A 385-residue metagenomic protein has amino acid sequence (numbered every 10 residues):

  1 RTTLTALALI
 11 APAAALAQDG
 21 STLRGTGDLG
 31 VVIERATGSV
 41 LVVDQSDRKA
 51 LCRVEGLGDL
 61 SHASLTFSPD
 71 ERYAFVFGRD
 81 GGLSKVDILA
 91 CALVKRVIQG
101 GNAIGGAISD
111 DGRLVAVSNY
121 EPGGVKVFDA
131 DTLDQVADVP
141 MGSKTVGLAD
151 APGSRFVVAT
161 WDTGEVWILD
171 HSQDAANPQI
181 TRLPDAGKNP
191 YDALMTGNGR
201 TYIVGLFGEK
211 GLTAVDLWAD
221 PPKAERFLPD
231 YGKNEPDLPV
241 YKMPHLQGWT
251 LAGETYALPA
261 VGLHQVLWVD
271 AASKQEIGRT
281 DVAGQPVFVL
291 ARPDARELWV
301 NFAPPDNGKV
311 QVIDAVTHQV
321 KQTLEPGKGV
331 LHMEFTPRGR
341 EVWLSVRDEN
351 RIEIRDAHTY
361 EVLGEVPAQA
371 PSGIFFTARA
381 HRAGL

Functional and structural regions predicted by a protein language model:
R1-L4: Bacterial N-terminal signal peptides that target proteins for export
L16-L385: Predominantly soluble domains enriched in secretory-pathway, periplasmic, or organellar proteins
